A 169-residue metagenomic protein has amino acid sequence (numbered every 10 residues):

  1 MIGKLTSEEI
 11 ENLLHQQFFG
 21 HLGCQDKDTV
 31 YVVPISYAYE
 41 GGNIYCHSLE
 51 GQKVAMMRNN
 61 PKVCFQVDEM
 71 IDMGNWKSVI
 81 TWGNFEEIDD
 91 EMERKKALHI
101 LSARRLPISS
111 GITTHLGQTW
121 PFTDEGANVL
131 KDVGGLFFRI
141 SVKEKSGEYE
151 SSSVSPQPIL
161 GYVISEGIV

Functional and structural regions predicted by a protein language model:
M1-H21: Short, basic/aromatic recognition patches
H15-Q17, T29-V30, S78, K131-V133: Short solvent-exposed loop/turn micro-motifs enriched in small/polar/acidic residues
Q17-L49, M57, F65-V67: Short beta-strand segments
E40-G41, K53-M56, K96, P156-P158: A short local loop/turn or secondary-structure capping micro-motif enriched for an aromatic residue
S48-G51, N60-E69, L116-E125: Short acidic (Asp/Glu) patches
K53-N60, C64-I88: Helix-adjacent hinge/juxtasegments
K77-V169: Charged, gly/pro-rich active-site loop segments
